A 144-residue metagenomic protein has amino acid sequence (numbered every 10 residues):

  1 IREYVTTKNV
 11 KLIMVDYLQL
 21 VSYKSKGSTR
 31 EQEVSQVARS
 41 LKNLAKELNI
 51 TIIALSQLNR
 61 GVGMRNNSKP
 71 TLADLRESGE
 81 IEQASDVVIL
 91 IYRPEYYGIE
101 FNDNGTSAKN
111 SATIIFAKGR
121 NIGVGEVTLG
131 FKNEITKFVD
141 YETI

Functional and structural regions predicted by a protein language model:
I1-I13, G27, R39-N49, R60-I144: C-terminal regions of RecA-like/P-loop NTPase motor modules
K11, L20-V21: DNA transaction DNA-binding modules
Y17: Walker B catalytic acidic pair
V21-S22, G61: Catalytic P-loop NTPase motifs of RecA-like helicase/translocase cores
S22-T29: Conserved ATPase-coupling elements of RecA-like P-loop NTPase cores
V34-A38: …and closely analogous acidic/polar surface helices at protein-protein or active-site interfaces in A-domain-like
